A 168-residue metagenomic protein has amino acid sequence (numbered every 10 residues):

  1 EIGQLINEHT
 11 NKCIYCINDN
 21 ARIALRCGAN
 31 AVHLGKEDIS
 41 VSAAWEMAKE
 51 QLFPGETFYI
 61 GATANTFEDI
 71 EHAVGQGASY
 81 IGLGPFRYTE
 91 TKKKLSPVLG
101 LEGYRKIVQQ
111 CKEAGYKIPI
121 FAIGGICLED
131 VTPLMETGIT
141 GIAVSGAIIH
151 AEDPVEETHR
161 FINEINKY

Functional and structural regions predicted by a protein language model:
E1-I17, K36-I39, A43-T66, K94-F121 (+2 more regions): Alpha-helix-loop-beta-strand connector modules within alpha/beta enzyme cores
E1-L5, R26-A31: Glycine-rich loop at the start of a catalytic domain that most often binds anionic cofactors/ligands
Y15-N30, N65-S79, E113-Y116, I120-A122 (+2 more regions): Catalytic cores of alpha/beta
K36-A44, G82-L95, V131-E164: Glycine-rich phosphate-binding active-site loops on the catalytic face of alpha/beta enzymes
